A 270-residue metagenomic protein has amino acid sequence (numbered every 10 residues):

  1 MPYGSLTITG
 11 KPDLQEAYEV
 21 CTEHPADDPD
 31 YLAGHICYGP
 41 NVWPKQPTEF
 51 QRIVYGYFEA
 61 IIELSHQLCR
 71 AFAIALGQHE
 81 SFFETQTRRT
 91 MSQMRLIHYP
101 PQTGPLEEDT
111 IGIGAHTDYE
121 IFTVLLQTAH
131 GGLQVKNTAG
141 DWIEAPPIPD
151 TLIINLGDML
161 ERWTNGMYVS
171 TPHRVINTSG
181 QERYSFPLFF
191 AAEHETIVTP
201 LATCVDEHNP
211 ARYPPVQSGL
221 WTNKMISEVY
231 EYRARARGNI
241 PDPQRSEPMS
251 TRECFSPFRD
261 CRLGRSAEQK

Functional and structural regions predicted by a protein language model:
M1-K270: Peripheral, non-catalytic segments flanking oxidoreductase cores
